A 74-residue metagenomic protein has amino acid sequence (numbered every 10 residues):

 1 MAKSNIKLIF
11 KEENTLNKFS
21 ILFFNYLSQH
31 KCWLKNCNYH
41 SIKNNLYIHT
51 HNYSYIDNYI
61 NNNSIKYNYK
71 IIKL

Functional and structural regions predicted by a protein language model:
M1-A2, L74: Short intrinsically disordered terminal tails
A2-E12, L46: Short glycine-/aliphatic-rich beta-strand segments at the starts of folded cytosolic domains
I9-K11, H49-H51, I72: A structural detector for beta-sheet-dominated domains
K11-L34: Short amphipathic alpha-helix segments
F19-N25, I56-S64: Short amphipathic alpha-helices in soluble, non-transmembrane regions that often serve as interface/regulatory elements
Y26-N58: Acidic, low-complexity, intrinsically disordered interaction modules
C32-C37, N63-L74: Conserved short beta-strand edge segments in small beta-sheet-based binding/regulatory domains
